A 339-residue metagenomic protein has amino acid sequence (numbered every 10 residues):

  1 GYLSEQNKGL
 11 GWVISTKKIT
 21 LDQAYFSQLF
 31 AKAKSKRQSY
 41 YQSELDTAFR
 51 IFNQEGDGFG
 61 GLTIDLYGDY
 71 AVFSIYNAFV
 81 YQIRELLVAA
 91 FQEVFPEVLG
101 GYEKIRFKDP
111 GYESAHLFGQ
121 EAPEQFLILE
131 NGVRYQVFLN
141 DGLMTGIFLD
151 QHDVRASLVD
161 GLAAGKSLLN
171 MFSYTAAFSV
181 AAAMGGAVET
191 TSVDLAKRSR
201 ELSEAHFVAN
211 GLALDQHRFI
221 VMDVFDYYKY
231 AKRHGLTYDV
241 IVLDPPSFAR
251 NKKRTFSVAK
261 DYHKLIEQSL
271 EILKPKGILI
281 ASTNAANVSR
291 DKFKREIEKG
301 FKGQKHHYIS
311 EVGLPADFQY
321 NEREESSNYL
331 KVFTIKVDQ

Functional and structural regions predicted by a protein language model:
G1-L66: Non-catalytic accessory regions of SAM-dependent methyltransferases
F52-D65, Y81-F148, A156: Non-catalytic substrate-recognition/targeting regions of SAM-dependent transferases
A164-Y174: Conserved class I S-adenosyl-L-methionine
T175-A187: Conserved SAM-binding loop of SAM-dependent methyltransferases across substrates and taxa, primarily the Class I
E189-D194: Conserved SAM-binding motif I beta-strand of class I
R198-V242: S-adenosyl-L-methionine
V224-G300: S-adenosylmethionine
I278-Q339: C-terminal catalytic and target-recognition region of SAM-dependent MTase-like enzymes, primarily methyltransferases
